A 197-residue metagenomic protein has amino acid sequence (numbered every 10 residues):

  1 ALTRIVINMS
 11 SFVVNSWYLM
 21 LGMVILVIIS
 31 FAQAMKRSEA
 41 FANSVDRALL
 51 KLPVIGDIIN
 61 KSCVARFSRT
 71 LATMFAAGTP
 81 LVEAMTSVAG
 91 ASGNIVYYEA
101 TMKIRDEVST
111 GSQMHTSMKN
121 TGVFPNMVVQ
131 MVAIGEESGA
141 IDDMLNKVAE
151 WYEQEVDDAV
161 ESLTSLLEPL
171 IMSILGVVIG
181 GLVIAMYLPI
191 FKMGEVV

Functional and structural regions predicted by a protein language model:
A1-A34, Q154-V197: Bilayer-spanning, highly hydrophobic alpha-helical transmembrane segments
A1-I7, D46-S62: Membrane-cytosol interface motif
N8, N43, R47-L50, Q113 (+2 more regions): Residue-level signal for pocket-adjacent positions within structured domains
F31-L52: Juxtamembrane helix-loop transition segments at the membrane interface in multi-pass membrane proteins
F41-S44, C63, F67, M186-M193: Juxtamembrane alpha-helical signal-transduction segment immediately C-terminal to a transmembrane helix
I59-L166: Glycine- and small-hydrophobic-enriched helix-loop-helix hairpins
